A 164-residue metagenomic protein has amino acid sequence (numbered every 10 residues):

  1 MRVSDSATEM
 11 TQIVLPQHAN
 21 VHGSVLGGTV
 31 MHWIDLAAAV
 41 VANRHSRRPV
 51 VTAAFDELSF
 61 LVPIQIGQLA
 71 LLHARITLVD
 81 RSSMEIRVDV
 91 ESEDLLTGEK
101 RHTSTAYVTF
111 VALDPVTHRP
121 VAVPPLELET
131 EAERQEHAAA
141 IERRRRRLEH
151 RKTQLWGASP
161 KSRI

Functional and structural regions predicted by a protein language model:
R2-D5, V25, A39-H73, T77-M84 (+1 more regions): Hydrophobic beta-strand-centered segment that forms part of the acyl-chain substrate-binding groove
V3-P16: Short amphipathic
T8, Q65-L69, T77-I164: HotDog/MaoC-like acyl-thioester-processing domains
T11-V14, S59, T109: Generic structural detector for well-ordered beta-strands
H18-W33, R163-I164: A conserved, well-ordered hydrophobic junction motif at loop->secondary-structure transitions
A19, F55, L113: Hydrophobic pocket-lining residues within nucleotide cofactor-binding pockets
V30, I34, A38-A42: Buried hydrophobic packing segments
